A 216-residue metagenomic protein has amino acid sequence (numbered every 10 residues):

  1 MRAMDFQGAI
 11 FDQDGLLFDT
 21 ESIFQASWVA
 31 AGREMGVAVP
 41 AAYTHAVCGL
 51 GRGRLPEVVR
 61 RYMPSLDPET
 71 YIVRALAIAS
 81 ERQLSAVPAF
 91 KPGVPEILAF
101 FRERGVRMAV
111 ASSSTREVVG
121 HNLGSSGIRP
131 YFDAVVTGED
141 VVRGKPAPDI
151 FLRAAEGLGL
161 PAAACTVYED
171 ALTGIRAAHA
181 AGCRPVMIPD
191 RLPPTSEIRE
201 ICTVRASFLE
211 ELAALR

Functional and structural regions predicted by a protein language model:
R2-H45: Active-site neighborhood of HAD-like aspartate-dependent phosphohydrolases
R2-Q7, A99-R102, T115-R216: Asp-based, Mg2+/Mn2+-dependent phosphohydrolase catalytic module
L17, M108-A111, R143, V167: Conserved SAM-binding loop
I23, V47-G51, A89-G93, S114 (+3 more regions): Short beta->alpha linker loops
A31-G32, G51-S65, N122, A154-A155: Helix-loop "lid/cap" segments that line or gate small-molecule binding pockets
V37-V39, S65, I128, G159-L160: Helix N-cap/coil-helix junction residues
V59-E96, R104: Metal-dependent phosphoesterase signature
